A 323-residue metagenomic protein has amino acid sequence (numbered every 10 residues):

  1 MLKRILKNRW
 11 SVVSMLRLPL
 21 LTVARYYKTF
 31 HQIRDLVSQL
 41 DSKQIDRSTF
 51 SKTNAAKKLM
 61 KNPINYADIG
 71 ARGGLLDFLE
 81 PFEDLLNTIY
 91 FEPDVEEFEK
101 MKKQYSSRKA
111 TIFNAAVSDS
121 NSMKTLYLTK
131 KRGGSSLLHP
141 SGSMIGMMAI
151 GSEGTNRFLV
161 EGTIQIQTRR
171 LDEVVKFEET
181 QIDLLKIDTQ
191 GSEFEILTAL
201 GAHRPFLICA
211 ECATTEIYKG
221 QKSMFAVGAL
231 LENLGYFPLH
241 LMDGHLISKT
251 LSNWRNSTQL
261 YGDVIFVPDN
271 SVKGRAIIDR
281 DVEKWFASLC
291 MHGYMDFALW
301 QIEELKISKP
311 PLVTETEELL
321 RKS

Functional and structural regions predicted by a protein language model:
M1-K58, T314-S323: Membrane-proximal basic amphipathic "stem/tether" segments
I45-N62, I145-H203, E216-A226, L230: Short internal loop-to-helix segment that lines adenine-nucleotide cofactor pockets
S51-K131, H139-M144, R157, T214-Y218: SAM cofactor-binding core of SAM-dependent methyltransferases, primarily the Rossmann-like beta-alpha-beta module
F78-I89, F177-L299: Conserved acidic-Pro-Pro-aromatic motif
A110-A115, P205-E211, T314: Short hydrophobic/aromatic-enriched beta-strand-loop microsegments
F113-A115, T168, H240: Short loop/edge segments at beta-strand edges and connector loops that shape dinucleotide/nucleotide cofactor-binding
S136: Active-site hotspot residues in diverse enzymes, especially metal/ion-binding acidic/histidine motifs
H292, D296-S323: C-terminal accessory extensions appended to soluble enzyme cores
